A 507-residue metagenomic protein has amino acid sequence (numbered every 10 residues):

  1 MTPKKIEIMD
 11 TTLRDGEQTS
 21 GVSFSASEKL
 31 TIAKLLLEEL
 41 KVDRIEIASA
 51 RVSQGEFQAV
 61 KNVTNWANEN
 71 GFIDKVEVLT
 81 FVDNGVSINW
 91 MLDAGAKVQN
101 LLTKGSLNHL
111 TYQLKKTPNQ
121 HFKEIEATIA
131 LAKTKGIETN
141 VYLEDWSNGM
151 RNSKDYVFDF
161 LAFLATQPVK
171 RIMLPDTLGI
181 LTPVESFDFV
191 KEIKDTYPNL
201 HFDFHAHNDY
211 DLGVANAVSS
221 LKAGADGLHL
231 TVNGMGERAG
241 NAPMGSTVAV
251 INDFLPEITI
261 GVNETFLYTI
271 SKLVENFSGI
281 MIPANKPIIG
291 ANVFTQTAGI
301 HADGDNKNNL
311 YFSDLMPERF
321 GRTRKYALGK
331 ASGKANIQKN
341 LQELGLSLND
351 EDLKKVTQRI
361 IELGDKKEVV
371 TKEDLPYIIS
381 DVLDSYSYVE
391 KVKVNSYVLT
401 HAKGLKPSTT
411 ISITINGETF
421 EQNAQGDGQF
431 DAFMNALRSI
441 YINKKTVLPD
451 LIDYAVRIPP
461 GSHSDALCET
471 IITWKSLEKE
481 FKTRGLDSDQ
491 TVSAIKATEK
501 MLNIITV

Functional and structural regions predicted by a protein language model:
M1, K5-T12, P256-N423, S462-L467: A mid-to-C-terminal "edge-of-domain" accessory segment
P3-I8, R14-R44, W66-G71, N84-N140 (+2 more regions): Alpha/beta enzyme core
L13, S49-A50, F81-D83, T103-S106 (+6 more regions): Short, ordered loop/turn segments at secondary-structure junctions
Q18-T19, S23, E28-I32, L37 (+2 more regions): Non-catalytic terminal/interface segments that mediate subunit docking, oligomerization, and allosteric communication
E39, W66-N70, L102, T128-L131 (+13 more regions): Change "in soluble alpha/beta enzymes" to "in soluble alpha/beta proteins
R51-G71, L79, D83-I88: N-terminal active-site wall of soluble small-molecule enzyme domains
L110, D176, H229-E237, A249-I260 (+3 more regions): Short beta-alpha connecting loops at secondary-structure transitions that line or flank enzyme active sites
L181, D188-K307: Catalytic alpha/beta core domains of metabolic enzymes, predominantly
